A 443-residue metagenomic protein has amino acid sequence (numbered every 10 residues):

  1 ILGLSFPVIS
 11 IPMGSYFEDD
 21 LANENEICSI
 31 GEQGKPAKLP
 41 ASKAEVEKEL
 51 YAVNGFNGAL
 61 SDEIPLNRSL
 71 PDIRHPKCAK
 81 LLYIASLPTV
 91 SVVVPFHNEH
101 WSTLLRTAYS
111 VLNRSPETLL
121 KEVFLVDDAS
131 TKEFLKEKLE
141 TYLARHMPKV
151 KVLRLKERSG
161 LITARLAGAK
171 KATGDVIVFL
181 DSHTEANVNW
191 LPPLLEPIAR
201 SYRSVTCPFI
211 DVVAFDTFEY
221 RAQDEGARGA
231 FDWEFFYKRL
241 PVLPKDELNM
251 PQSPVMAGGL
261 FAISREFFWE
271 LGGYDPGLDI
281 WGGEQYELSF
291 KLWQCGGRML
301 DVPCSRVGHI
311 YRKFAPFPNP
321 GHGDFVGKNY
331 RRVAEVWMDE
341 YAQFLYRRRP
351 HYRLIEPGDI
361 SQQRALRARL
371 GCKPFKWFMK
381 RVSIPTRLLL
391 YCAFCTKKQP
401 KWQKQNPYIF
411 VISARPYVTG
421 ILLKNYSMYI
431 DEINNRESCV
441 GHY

Functional and structural regions predicted by a protein language model:
G3-N113: N-proximal low-complexity "stem/linker" segments adjacent to membrane-targeting elements
L112-R154: Acidic donor-binding segment of Leloir-type glycosyltransferases
K156-A172: Glycine-rich, basic loop-to-helix element that forms the pyrophosphate-binding segment of sugar-nucleotide handling
I162, K238-A262: A recurrent flexible, glycine/aromatic-enriched loop bordering the glycosyltransferase active site that acts as
I177: Short aromatic/hydrophobic "clamp" motif used to bind/position activated sugar donors
E185, N189-D232, R298: Conserved donor NDP-sugar-binding/catalytic core segment of glycosyltransferases
L194, G259-A262, E266-G272, G277-S305: A short, conserved alpha-helix in the catalytic core of glycosyltransferases
R298-N425, D431: Active-site-adjacent helix/loop segment of glycosyltransferases that harbors family-specific signature motifs
